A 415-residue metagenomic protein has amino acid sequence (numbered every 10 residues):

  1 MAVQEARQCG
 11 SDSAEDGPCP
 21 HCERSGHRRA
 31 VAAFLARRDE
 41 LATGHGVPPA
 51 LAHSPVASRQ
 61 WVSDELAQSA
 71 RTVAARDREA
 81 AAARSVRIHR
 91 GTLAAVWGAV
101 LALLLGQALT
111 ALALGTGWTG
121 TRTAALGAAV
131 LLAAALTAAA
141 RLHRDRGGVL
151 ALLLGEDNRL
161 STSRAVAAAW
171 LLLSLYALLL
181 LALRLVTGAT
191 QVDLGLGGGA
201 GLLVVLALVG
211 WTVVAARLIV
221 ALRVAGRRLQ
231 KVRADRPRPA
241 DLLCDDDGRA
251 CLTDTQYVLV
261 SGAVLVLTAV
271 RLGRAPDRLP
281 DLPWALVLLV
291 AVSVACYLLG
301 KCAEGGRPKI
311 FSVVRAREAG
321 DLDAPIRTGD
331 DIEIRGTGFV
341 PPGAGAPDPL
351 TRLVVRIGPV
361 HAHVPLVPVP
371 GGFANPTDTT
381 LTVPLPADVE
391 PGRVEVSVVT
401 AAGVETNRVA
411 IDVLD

Functional and structural regions predicted by a protein language model:
A2, A6-R90: Basic, amphipathic N-terminal segments
A80-G98, N158-L172, P237-A263: Loop-to-transmembrane boundary segments
T110-L126, V186-G201, A275-W284: Membrane-helix interface and helix-disruption motif detector
V130-L136, L202-R217, S261-R274, P280-A303: Alpha-helical membrane-embedded segments
A139-A151, L183-Q191, T212-L229, P276-L282 (+1 more regions): Juxtamembrane/interface segments at transmembrane-helix termini
L152-L153, A221-D245: Juxtamembrane inter-helical linkers in multi-pass membrane proteins
L173-A189, Q256-D277: Alpha-helical transmembrane segments and their membrane-interface junctions in multi-pass membrane proteins
A303-D415: Ser/Thr/Pro-rich low-complexity tracts
